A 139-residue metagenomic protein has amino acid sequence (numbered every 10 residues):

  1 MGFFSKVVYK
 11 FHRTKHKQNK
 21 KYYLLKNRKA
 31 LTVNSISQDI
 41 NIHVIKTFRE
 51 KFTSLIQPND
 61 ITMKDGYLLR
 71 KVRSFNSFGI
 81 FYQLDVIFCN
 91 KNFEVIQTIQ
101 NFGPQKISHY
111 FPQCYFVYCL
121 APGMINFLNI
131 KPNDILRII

Functional and structural regions predicted by a protein language model:
G2-I139: Compact, glycine-rich, soluble single-domain proteins
